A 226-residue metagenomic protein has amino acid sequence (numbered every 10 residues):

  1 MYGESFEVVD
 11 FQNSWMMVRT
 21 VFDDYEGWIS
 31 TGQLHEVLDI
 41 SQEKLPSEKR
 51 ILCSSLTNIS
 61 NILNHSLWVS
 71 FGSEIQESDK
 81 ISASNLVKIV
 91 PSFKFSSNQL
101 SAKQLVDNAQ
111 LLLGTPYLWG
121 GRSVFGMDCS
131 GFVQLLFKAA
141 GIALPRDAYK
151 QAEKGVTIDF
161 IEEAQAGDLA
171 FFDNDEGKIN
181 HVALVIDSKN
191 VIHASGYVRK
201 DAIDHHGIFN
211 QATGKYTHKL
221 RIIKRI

Functional and structural regions predicted by a protein language model:
Y2-S5, Q12-S14, T20-T115: Boundary regions of SH3-family modules and the immediately adjacent low-complexity/disordered segments in eukaryotic
R19, H181-I186: Short beta-strand-centered aromatic/proline hotspots
E36, I158, I186-I226: Aromatic- and glycine-rich peptidoglycan recognition patches
Q42-T57, L135-Q151, I186: Short, basic/aromatic beta-hairpin or loop at an interaction surface
Y117-A166: Catalytic cysteine-centered active-site loop
R122, D173-H181, A194-D201: Active-site loop architecture of trypsin-fold serine endopeptidases
E163-D175: Hydrophobic/aromatic-rich core segments of domains that either
